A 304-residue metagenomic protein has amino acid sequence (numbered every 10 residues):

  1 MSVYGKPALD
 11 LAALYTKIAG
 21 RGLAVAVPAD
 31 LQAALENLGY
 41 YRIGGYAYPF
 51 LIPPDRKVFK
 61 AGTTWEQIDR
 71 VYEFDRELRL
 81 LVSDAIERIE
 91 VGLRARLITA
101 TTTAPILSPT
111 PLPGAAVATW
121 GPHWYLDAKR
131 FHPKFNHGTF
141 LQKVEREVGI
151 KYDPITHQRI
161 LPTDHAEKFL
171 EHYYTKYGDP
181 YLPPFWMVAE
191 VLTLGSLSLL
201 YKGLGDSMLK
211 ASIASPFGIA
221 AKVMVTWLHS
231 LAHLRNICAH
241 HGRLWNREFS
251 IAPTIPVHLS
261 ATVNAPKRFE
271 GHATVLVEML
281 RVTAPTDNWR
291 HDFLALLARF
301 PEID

Functional and structural regions predicted by a protein language model:
M1-H233, W245-D304: Extended intrinsically disordered or low-complexity regions, especially N/C-terminal cytosolic tails and loops, rather
H241: Acidic/aromatic/glycine-rich contiguous surface patches that form carbohydrate-binding/processing clefts and analogous
